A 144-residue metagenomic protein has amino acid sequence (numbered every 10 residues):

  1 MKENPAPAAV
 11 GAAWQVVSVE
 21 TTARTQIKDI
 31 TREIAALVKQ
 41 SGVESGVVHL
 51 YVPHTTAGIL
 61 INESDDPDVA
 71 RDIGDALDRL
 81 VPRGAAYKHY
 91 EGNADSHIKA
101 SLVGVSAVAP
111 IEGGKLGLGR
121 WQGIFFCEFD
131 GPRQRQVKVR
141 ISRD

Functional and structural regions predicted by a protein language model:
M1-D144: Active-site histidine-anchored catalytic micro-motif
